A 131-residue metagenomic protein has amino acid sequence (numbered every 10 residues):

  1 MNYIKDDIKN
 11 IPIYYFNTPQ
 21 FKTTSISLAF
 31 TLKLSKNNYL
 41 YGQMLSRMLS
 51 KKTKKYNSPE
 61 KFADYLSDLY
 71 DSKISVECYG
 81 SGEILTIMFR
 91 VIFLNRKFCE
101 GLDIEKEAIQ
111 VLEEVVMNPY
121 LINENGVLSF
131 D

Functional and structural regions predicted by a protein language model:
M1-N10: Short, Gly/Pro- and small/polar-rich lid/capping loops
Y14-F16, K22-G42, P59-E114: M16 family metallopeptidases and their MPP-like homologs
G42-K51: Active-site SXXK
K52-Y56: Residues at alpha-helix boundaries and short interhelical turns
A63, V111, V115-D131: Acidic/histidine-enriched alpha-helical segments
